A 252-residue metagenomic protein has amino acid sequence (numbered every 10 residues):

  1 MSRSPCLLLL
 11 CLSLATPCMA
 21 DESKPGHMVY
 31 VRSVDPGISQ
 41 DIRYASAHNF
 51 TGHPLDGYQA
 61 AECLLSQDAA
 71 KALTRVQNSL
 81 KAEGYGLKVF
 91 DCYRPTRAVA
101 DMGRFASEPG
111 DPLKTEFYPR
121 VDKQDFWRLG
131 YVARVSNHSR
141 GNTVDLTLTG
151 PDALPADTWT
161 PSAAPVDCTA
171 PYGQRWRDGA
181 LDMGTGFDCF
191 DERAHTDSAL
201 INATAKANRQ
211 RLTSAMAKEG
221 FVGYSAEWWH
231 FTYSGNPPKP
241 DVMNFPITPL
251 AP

Functional and structural regions predicted by a protein language model:
M1-S2: N-terminal secretory signal peptides that target proteins for export/translocation
P5-T16: Bacterial N-terminal signal peptides
M19-C92, T96-F117, V121-Q124, R128-S225 (+1 more regions): Extracytoplasmic cell-surface/polysaccharide-interacting catalytic and binding patches
F231: Conserved metal-phosphate-binding beta-hairpin within the catalytic cores of diverse ATP-dependent phosphoryl-transfer
